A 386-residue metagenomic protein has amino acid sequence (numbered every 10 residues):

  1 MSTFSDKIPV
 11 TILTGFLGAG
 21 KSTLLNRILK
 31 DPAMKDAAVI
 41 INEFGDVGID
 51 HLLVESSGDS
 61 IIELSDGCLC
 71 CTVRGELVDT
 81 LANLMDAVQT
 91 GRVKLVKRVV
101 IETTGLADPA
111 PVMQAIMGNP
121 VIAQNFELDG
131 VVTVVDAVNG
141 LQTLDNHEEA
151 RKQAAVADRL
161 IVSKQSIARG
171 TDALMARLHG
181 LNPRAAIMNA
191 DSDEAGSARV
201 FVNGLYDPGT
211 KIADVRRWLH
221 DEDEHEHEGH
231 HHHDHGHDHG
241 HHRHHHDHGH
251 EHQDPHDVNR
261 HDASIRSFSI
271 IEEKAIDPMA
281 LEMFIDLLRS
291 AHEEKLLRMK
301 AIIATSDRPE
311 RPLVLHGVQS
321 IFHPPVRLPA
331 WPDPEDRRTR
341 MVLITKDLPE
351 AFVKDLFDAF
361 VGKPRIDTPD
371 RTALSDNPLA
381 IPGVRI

Functional and structural regions predicted by a protein language model:
S2, K152, V156-R159, Q165-T339 (+1 more regions): C-terminal accessory "lid"/substrate-recognition subdomains
S2-A19, T23-T143: Nucleotide-state-sensitive switch-loop elements of NTP-binding domains
I40-N42, T133-D136, I161-K164, S269-I271 (+1 more regions): Conserved beta-strand segments of the P-loop GTPase G domain that flank and frequently precede/overlap
G91, A123, E149-K152, R260: Structural motif
T103, K164-Q165: Walker B catalytic acidic pair
L106, H147, I271-K274: Conserved phosphate/pyrophosphate-binding and hydrolysis machinery centered on Walker-type P-loop NTPases, extending
P111-Q114, D145-E148, D172-A173, D355: Generic recognition of short, well-ordered alpha-helical segments
A137, L141-V156: Flexible active-site lid/hinge loop adjacent to a nucleotide/diphosphate and Mg2+-phosphate binding pocket
